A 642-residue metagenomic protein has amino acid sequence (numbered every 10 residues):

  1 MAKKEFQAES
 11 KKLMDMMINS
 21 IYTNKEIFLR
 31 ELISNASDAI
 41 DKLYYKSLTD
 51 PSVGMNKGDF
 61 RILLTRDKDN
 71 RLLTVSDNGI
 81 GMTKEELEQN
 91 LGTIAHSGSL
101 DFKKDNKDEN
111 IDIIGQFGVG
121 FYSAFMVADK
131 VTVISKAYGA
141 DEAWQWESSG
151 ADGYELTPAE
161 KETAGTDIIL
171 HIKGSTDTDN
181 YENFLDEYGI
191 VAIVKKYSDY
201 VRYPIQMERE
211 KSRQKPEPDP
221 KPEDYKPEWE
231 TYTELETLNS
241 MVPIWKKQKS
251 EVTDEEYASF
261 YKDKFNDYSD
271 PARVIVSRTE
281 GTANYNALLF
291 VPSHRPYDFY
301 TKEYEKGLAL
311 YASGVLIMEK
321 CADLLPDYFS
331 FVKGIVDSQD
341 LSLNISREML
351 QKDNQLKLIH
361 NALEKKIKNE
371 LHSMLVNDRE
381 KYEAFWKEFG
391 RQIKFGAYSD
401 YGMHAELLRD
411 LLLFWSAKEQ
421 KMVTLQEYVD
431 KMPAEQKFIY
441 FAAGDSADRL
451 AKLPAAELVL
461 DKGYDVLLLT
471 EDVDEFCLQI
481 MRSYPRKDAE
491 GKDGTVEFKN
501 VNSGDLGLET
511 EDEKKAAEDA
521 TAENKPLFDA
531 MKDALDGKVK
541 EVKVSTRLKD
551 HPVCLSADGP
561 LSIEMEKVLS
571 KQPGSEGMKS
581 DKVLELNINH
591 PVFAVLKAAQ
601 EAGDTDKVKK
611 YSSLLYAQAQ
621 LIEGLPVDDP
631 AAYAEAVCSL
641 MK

Functional and structural regions predicted by a protein language model:
M1-F184, A192, K215: GHKL (Bergerat-fold) ATPase N-terminal catalytic module, capturing the glycine-rich phosphate-binding loop and acidic
I113, V131-G153, K173-N183, Y188-K642: GHKL/Bergerat-fold ATPase module in large chromosome/replication-associated machines
